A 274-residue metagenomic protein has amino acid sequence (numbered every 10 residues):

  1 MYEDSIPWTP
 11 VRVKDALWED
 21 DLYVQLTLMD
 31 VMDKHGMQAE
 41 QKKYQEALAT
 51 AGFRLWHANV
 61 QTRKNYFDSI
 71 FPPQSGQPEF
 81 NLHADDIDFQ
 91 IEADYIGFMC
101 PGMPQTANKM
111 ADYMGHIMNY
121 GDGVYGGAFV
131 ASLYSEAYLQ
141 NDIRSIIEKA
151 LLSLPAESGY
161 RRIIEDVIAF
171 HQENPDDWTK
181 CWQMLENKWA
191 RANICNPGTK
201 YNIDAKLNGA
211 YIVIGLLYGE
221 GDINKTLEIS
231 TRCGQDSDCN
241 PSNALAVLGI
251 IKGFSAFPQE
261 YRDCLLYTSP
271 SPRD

Functional and structural regions predicted by a protein language model:
M1-A16: An N-terminal structural lobe/cap that precedes and organizes the functional/catalytic core across diverse proteins
Y2, Q41-A49, N108-H116, S145-L152 (+2 more regions): Beta-strand segments within the central parallel beta-sheet cores of soluble alpha/beta enzyme folds
L17-E19, V24-Q25, M29-Y120, V124: Active-site cavity-forming subdomains of large catalytic enzyme subunits
E19-L22, Q38, K42, A84-D88 (+11 more regions): Conserved structured core elements
G76-A84, Y95-M103, Y113-H116, S132-G234: Accessory "access/gating" subregions that flank catalytic or transport cores
T226-N243, I250-I251: Hydrophobic alpha-helical bundle architecture
Y267-D274: Conserved small/polar residues in nucleotide/adenosyl-binding loops
